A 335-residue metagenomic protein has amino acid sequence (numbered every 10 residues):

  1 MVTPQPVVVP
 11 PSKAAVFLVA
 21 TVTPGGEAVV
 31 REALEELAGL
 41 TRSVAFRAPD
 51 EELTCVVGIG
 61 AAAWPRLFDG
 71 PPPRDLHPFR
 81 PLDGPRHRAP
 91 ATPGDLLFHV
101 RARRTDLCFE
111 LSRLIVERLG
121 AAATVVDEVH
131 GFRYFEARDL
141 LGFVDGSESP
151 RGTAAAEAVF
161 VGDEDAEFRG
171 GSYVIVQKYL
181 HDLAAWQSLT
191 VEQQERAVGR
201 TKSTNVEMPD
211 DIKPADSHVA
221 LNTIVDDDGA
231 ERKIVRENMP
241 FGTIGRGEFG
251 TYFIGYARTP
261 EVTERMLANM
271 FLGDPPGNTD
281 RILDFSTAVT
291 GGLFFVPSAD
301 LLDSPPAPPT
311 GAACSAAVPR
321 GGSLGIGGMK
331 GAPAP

Functional and structural regions predicted by a protein language model:
M1-P333: Long, histidine/aromatic-enriched segments associated with O2/redox biology
